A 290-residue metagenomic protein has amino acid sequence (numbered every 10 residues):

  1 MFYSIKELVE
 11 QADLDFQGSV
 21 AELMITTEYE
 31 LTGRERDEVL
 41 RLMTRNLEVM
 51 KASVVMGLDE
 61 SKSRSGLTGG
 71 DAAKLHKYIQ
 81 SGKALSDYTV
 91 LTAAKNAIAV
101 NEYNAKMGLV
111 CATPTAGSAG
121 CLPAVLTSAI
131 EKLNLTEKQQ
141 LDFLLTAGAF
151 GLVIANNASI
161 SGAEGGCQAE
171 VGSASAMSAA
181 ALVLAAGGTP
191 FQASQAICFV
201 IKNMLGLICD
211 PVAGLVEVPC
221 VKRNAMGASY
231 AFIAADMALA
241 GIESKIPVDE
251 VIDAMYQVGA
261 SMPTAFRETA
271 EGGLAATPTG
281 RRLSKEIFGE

Functional and structural regions predicted by a protein language model:
M1-G108, I130-K132, G241, V248-E290: Generic N-terminal targeting/processing segments that precede catalytic cores or assembly contacts
L85, A112-A119, E131, L135-T136 (+1 more regions): Glycine- and small hydrophobic-enriched segments that form the cores of compact globular domains
D87-N104, Q139-A158, K202-P211, A270 (+1 more regions): Acidic-glycine-rich active-site phosphate/pyrophosphate-binding loop
M107-V125, A169-A174: Conserved phosphate/anionic-ligand binding catalytic regions in large, soluble enzymes, centered on
S118-T127, S175-A180, A228-A234: Well-ordered alpha-helical segments within folded domains of soluble proteins
P123-L135, L182-G187: Alpha-helical support elements that line or immediately flank enzyme active sites and cofactor-binding pockets
G148-M177, A181, N203-Y230: A structural-propensity feature for long, helix-poor, extended segments
L184-E290: Functionally critical mobile loop/hinge segments
